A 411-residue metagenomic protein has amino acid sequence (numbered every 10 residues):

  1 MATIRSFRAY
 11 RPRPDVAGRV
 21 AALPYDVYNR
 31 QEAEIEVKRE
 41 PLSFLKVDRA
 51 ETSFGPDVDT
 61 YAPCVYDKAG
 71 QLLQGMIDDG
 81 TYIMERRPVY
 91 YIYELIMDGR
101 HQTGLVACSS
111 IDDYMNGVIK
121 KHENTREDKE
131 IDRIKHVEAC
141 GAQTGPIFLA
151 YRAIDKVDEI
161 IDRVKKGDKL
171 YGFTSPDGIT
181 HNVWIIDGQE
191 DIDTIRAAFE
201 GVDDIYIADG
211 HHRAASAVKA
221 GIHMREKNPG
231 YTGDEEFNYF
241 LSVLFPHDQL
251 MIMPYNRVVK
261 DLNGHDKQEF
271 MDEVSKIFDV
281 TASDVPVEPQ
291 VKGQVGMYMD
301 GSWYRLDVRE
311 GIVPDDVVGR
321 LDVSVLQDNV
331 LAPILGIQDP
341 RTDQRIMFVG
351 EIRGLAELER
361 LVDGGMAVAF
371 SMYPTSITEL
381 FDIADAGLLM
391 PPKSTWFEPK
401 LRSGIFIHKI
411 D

Functional and structural regions predicted by a protein language model:
M1-D411: Surface-exposed, charge/polar-rich loops and edge strands
